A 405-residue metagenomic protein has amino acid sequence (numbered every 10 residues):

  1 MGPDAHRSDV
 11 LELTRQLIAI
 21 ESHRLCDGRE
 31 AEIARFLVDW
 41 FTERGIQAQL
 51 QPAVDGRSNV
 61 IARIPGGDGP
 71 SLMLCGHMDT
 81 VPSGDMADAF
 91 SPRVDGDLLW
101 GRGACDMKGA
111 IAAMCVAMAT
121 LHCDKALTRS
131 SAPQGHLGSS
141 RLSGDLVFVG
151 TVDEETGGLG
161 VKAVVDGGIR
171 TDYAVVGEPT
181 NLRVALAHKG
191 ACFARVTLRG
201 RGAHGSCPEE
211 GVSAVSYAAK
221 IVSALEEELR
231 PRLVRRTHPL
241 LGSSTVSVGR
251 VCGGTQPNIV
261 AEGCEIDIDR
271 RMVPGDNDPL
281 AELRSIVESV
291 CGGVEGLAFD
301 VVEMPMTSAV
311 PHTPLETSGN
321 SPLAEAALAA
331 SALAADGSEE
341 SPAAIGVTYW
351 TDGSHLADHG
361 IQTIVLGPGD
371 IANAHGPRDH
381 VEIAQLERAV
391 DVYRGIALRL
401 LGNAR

Functional and structural regions predicted by a protein language model:
M1-M73, M78-S83, G263-D269, L280-E282 (+1 more regions): N-terminal helical capping/dimerization or prosegment-like subdomains of hydrolases acting on amide or phosphate bonds
A5, A48, P52, L186 (+1 more regions): Metal-dependent amide/peptide-bond hydrolase catalytic core, centered on the "pita-bread" metallohydrolase fold
S22, M78, E154, P179 (+1 more regions): Active-site metal-binding loops of divalent metal-dependent hydrolases
P70-R129, Q134-V147: Active-site metal-coordination/substrate-binding segment of hydrolases, especially metallo-dependent peptidases
L72-L74, V149, Y173-V175, E295 (+1 more regions): Hydrophobic/aromatic beta-strand patches that form the interior of the parallel beta-sheet core in alpha/beta enzyme
G109-A119, G138-E227, R378-R388: Fold-level recognition of mixed alpha/beta catalytic cores in primary-metabolism enzymes, strongest
